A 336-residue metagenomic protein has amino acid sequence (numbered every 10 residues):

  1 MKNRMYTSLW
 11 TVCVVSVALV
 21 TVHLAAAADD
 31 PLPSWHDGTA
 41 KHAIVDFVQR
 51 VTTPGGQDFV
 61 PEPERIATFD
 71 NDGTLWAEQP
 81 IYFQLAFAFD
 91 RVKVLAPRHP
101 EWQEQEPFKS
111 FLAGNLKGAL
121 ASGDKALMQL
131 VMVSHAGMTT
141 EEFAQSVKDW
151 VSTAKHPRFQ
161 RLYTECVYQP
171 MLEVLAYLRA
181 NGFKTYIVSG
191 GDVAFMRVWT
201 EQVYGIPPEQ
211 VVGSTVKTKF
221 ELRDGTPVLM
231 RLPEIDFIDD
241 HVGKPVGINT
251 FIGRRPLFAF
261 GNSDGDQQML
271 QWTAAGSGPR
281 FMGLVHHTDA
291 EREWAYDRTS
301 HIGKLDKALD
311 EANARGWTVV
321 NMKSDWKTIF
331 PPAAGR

Functional and structural regions predicted by a protein language model:
K2-C13: Bacterial N-terminal signal peptides that target proteins for export
T11-V22: Bacterial N-terminal signal peptides
A26-W35, T39-V45, Q49, E64 (+2 more regions): C-terminal cap/substrate-recognition subdomain and adjoining C-terminal extension of metal-dependent phosphatase-like
F47-T52, G56-I66, Q79: N-terminal carbohydrate-binding/catalytic regions of secreted carbohydrate-active enzymes
R65-Q79, L270: Asp-based phosphoryl-transfer active-site loop
L75-E78, G118, Q202, E209: Secretory-pathway/luminal and periplasmic proteins that interact with or process carbohydrate-rich
E78-I81, A86-F89, V198-W199, W272: Short, solvent-exposed loop/turn and secondary-structure capping segments
I81, A86-E165, Q169: A metal-dependent, Asp-based hydrolase signature
